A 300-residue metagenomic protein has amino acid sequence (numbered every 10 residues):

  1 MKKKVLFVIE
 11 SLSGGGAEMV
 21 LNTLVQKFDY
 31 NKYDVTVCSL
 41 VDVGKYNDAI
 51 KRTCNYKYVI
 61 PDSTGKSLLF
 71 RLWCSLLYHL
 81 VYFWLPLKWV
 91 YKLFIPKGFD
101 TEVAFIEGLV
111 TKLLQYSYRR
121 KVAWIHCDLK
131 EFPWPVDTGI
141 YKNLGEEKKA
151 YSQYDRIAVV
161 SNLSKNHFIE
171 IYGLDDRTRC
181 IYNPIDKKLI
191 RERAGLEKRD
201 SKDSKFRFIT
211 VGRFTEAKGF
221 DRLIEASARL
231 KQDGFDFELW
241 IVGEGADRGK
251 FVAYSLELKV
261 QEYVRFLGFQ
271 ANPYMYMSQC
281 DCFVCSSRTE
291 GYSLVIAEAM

Functional and structural regions predicted by a protein language model:
G15-T23, F206-R229, F235, L239 (+2 more regions): A conserved mid-protein helix/loop that constitutes part of the nucleotide-sugar donor-binding site
W84-I95, D100-R119: An aromatic- and histidine-rich active-site surface loop
W89-G98, T138-I157: Membrane-proximal helix-turn-helix segments that form the acceptor-binding/catalytic region of lipid-linked
L109-T111, R120-I140, Q153-R156: A short, histidine- and acid-enriched strand-loop-helix "catalytic/donor-clamping" loop that lines the nucleotide-sugar
L163, P184: Carbohydrate-associated surface elements
V252-G268: Nucleotide-activated donor-binding/catalytic signature segment of Leloir-type glycosyltransferases, i.e., the conserved
F269, R288: Aromatic "clamp/platform" in nucleotide-sugar-dependent glycosyltransferases that forms part of the donor/acceptor
P273, S293-I296: Short glycine/serine-rich donor-binding loops of glycosyltransferases
